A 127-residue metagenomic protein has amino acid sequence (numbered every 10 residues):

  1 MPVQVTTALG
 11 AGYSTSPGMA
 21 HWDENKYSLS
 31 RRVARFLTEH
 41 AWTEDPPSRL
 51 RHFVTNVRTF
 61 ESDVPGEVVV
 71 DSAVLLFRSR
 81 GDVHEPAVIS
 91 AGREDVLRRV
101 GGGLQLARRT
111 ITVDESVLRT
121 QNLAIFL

Functional and structural regions predicted by a protein language model:
M1-A73: A solvent-exposed, acidic/Ser-Thr-rich amphipathic alpha-helical stretch
R58-L127: A beta-strand edge to alpha-helix "cap/lid" segment located at domain peripheries
